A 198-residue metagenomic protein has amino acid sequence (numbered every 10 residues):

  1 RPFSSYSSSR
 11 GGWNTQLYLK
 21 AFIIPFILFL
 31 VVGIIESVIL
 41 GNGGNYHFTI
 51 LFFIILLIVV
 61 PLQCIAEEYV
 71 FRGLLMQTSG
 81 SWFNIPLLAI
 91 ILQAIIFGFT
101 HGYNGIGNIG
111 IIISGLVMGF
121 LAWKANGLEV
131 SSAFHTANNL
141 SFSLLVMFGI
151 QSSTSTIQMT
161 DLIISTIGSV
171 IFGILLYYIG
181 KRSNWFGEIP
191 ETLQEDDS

Functional and structural regions predicted by a protein language model:
R1-A66, M76-S81: Juxtamembrane helix-loop-helix connectors linking adjacent transmembrane helices in multi-pass membrane enzymes
K20, D197-S198: Cytosolic juxtamembrane regulatory segments of multi-pass membrane proteins
F52-D197: Transmembrane helix-loop-helix hairpins at the membrane interface of multi-pass integral membrane proteins
